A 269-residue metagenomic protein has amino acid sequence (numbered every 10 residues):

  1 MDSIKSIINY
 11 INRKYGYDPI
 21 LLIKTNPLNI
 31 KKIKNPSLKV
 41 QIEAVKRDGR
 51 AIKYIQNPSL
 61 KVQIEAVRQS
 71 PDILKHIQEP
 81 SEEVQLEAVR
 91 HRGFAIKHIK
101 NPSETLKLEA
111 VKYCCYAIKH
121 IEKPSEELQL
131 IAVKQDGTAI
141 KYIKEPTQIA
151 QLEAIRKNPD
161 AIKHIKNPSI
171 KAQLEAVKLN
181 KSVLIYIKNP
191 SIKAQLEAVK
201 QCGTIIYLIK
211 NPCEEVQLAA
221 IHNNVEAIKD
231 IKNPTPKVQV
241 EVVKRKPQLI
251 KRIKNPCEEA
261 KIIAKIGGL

Functional and structural regions predicted by a protein language model:
D2-L269: Non-catalytic tandem-repeat scaffold regions and their flanking low-complexity/translocation tails
